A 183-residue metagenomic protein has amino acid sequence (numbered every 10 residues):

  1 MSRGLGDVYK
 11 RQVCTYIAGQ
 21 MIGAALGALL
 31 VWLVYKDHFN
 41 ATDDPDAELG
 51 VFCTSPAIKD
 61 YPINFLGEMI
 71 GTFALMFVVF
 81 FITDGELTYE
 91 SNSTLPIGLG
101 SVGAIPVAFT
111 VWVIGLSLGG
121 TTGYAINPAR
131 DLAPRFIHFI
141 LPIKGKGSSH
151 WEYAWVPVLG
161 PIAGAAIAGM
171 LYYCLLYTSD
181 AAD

Functional and structural regions predicted by a protein language model:
M1-L5, Y9, Y177-D183: Single conserved hydrophobic/aromatic residue that forms the stacking wall/gate of nucleotide- or nucleobase-binding
R3-D7, A41-C53, L75-N92, L99-H150: Pore- and pathway-forming membrane helices of multi-pass small-molecule/ion transporters and channels
D7-T42, A57, Y61, F65: Hydrophobic, ordered structural segments
R11-T15, G147-S148, E152: Membrane-interface alpha-helices at helix entry/exit sites of multi-pass transporters
V31-Y35, V79-L87, Y172, L176: Membrane-water interface at transmembrane helix exits
I63-F73: Membrane-interface loop-to-helix entry segments
A133, C174-S179: C-terminal functional regions that serve as terminal interaction/effector modules
